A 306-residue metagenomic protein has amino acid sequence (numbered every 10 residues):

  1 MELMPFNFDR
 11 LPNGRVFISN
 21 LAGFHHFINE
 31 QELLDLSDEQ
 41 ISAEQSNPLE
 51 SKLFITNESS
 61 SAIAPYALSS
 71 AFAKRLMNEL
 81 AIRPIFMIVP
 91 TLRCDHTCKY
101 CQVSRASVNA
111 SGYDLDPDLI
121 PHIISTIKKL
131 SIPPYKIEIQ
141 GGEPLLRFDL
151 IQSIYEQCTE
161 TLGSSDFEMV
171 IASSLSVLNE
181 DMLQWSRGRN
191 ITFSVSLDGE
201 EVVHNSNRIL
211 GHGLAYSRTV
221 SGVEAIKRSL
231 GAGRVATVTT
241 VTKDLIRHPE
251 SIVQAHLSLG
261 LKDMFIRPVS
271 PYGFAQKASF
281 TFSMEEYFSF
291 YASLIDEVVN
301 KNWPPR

Functional and structural regions predicted by a protein language model:
E2-F27, Q45-M87, L130: N-terminal [4Fe-4S]-dependent radical SAM core
I28-E44: Short amphipathic alpha-helical recognition elements used for nucleic-acid or partner binding across transcription
L68-Q184, R189: Conserved alpha-helical substructure of the radical SAM core
M87-V89, E138-Q140, V170-S174, S194-D198 (+2 more regions): A cross-family glycoside hydrolase active-site/sugar-binding cleft signature
S107, P144-L146, L175-E180, T192-G213 (+2 more regions): Conserved radical SAM core fold
D118, H122-S125, D149, S153-E160 (+4 more regions): Alpha-helical scaffolding segments of alpha/beta enzyme cores, especially the outer helices of TIM-barrel or partial
R187-F193, G260-K262: Glycine-enriched alpha-helix->loop->beta-strand junction motifs that scaffold or abut catalytic
L210-S217, E224, R228-R306: Radical SAM enzyme [4Fe-4S]-AdoMet core and its adjacent flexible, acidic and glycine-rich loops/tails across
